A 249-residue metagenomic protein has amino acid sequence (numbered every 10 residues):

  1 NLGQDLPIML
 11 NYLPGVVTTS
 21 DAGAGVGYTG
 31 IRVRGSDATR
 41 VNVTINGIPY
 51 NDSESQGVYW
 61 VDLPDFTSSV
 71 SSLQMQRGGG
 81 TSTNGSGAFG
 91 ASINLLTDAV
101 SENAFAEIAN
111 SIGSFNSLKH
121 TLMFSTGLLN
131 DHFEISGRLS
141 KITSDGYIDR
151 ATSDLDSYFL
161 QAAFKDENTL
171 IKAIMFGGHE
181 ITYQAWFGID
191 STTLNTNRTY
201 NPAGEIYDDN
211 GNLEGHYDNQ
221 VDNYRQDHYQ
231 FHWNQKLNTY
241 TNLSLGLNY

Functional and structural regions predicted by a protein language model:
D5, Y28, A88-G90, S117-T121 (+4 more regions): Transmembrane beta-barrel architecture of outer-membrane proteins
L6-M9, T29-R32, T44, W60-D65 (+3 more regions): N-terminal periplasmic accessory domains that precede and gate Gram-negative outer-membrane beta-barrel machines
P7-P49, S71: Extracytoplasmic beta-strand/coil segments of soluble accessory domains associated with Gram-negative outer-membrane
G23-G25, G85, G113-N116, R150-D154 (+2 more regions): Short sequence motifs at beta-strands and strand-loop junctions characteristic of Gram-negative outer-membrane
P49-R77, L96, P202: Short acidic/polar hinge/loop motifs at secondary-structure boundaries that mediate gating or recognition
S55-Q56, M75-R77, A104-E107, K141-D145 (+3 more regions): Extracytoplasmic loops and strand-loop junctions of Gram-negative outer membrane beta-barrel proteins
F105, I112-T143, I148-A185, H232-W233 (+1 more regions): Transmembrane beta-barrel wall of Gram-negative outer-membrane proteins
A163, L170-Q230: Acidic/polar loop-and-plug regions of large Gram-negative outer-membrane beta-barrel proteins
